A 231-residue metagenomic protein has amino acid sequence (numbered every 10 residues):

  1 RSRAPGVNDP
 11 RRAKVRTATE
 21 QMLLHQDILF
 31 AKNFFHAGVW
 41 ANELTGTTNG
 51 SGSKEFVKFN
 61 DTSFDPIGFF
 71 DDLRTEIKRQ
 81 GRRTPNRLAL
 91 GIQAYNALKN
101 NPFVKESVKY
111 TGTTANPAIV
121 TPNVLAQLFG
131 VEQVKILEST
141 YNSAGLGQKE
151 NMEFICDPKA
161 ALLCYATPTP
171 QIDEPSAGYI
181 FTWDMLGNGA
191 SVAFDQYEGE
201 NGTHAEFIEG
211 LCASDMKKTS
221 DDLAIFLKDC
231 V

Functional and structural regions predicted by a protein language model:
S2-T84, I92-Y110, C230-V231: Alpha-helical scaffold segments that mediate packing/assembly in large oligomeric complexes
S51-D65, K105-V231: Sequence/fold signature of self-assembling virion shell proteins
T84-P85, V131: A broad structural signal for short, well-ordered beta-strand segments within beta-sheet-rich domains
R87-G91, K135-L137: A structural signal for short, well-ordered beta-strand segments and their strand-loop junctions that often border
